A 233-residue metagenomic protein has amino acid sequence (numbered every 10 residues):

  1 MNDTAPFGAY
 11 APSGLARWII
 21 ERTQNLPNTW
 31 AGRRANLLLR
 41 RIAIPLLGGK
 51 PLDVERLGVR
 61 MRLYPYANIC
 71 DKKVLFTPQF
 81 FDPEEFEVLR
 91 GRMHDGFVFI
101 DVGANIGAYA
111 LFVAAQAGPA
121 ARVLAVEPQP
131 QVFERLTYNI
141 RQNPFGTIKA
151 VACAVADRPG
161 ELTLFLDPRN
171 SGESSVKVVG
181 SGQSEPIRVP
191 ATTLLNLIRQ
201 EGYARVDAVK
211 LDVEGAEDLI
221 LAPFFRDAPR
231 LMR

Functional and structural regions predicted by a protein language model:
M1-R233: Phosphate/nucleotide-binding beta-alpha loop and adjacent structural elements of enzyme active sites
